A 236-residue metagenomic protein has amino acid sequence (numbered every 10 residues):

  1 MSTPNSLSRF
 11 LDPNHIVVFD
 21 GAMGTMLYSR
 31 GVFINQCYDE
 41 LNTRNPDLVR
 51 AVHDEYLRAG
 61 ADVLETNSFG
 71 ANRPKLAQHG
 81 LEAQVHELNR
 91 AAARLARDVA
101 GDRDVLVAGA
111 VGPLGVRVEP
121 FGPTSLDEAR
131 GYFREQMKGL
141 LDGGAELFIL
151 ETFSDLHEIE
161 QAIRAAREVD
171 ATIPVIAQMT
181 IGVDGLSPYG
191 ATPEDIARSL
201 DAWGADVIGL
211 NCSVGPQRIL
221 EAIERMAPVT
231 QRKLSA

Functional and structural regions predicted by a protein language model:
M1-A236: Domain-level signal for soluble alpha/beta catalytic cores
